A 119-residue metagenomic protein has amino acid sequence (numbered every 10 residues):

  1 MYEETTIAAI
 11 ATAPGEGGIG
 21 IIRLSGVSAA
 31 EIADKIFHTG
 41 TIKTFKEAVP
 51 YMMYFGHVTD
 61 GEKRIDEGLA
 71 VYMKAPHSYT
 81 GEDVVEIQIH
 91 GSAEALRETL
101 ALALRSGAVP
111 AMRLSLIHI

Functional and structural regions predicted by a protein language model:
M1-L116: A glycine-rich (often HGG/GG-containing) alpha/beta subdomain
